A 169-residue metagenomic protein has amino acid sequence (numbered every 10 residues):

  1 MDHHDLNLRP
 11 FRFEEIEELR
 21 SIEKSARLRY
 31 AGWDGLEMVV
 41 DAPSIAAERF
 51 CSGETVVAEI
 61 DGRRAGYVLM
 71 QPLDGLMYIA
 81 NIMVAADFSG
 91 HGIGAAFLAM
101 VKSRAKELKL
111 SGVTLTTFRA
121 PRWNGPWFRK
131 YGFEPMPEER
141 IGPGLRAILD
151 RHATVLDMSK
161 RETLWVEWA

Functional and structural regions predicted by a protein language model:
P10-I16, R20-D87, L98-M100, R104 (+4 more regions): Acetyl-CoA-dependent GNAT
P43-A46, A147-V155: Short, P/G- and charge-enriched loop/turn segments at secondary-structure junctions
G53, M158-L164: Short hydrophobic/aromatic beta-strand or adjacent loop that forms the aromatic wall/cage of a ligand/substrate-binding
F88, G92: Glycine-rich phosphate-binding loop
A95: Residues forming the Rossmann-fold NAD(P)(H) cofactor-binding site
A105-T117: Conserved GNAT acetyl-CoA-binding A-motif
L115-N124, I141-R146: Conserved beta-strand-loop-alpha-helix junction that forms the acyl-donor binding cleft
F128, F133: Conserved active-site tyrosine of GNAT-family acetyltransferases
